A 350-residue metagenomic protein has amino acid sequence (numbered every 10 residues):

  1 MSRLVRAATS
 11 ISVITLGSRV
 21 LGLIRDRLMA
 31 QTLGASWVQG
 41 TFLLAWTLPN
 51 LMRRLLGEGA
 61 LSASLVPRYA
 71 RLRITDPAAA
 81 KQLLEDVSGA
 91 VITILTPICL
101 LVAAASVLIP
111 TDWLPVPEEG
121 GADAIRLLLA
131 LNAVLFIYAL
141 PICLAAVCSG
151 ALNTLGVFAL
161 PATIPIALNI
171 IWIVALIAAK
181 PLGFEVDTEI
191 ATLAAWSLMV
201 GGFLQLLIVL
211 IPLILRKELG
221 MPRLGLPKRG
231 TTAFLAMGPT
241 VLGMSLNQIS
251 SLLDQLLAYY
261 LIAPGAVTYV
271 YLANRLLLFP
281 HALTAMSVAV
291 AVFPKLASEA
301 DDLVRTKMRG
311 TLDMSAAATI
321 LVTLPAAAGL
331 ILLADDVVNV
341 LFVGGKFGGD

Functional and structural regions predicted by a protein language model:
M1-D350: Membrane-embedded alpha-helical bundles of multi-pass transporters/translocases, especially carrier/permease families
